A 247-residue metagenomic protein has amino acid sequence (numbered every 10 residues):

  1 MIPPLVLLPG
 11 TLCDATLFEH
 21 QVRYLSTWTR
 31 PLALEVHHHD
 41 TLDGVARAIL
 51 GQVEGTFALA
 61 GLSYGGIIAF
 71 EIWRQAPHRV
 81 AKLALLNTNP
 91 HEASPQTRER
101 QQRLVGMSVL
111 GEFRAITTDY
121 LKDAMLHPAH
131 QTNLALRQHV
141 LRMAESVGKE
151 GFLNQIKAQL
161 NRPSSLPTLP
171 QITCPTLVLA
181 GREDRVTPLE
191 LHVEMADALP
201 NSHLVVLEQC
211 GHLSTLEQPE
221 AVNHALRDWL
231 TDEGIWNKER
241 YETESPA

Functional and structural regions predicted by a protein language model:
M1-D43, R47-A48, L62: Conserved HGGG/HGGXW glycine-rich cap/lid loop of the alpha/beta-hydrolase fold
G10, R182-D184, Q209-G211: Acidic beta-to-alpha connecting loop that harbors the catalytic carboxylate
G61-G65, A69: Gly/Ala-rich beta-loop-alpha elbow adjacent to hydrolase catalytic centers
R74-A115: Flexible "cap/lid" loop of the alpha/beta hydrolase fold
A93-Q96, F113-P170: Conserved alpha/beta-hydrolase catalytic His-Asp/Glu region
I172, V178-A180, D184: Short beta-strand/loop motif that positions the catalytic acidic residue of the alpha/beta-hydrolase fold
C174, P188-D197: Short alpha-helix in the alpha/beta-hydrolase fold that links the catalytic acid
S202-A247: Catalytic active-site module of serine/aspartate enzymes centered on a nucleophile-bearing elbow/loop
